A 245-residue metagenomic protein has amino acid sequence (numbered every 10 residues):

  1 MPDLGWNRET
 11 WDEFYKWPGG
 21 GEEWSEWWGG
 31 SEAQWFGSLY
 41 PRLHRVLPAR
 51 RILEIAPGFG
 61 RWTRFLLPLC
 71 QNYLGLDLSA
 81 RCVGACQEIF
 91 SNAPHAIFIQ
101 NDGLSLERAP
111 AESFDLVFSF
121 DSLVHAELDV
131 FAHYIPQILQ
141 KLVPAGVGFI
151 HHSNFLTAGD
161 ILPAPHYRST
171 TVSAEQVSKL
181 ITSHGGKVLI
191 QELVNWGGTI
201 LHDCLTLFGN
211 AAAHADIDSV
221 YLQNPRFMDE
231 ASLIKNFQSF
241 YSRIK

Functional and structural regions predicted by a protein language model:
M1-P48, F59-P110, A126-H133, Q137 (+1 more regions): Class I (Rossmann-like) S-adenosyl-L-methionine-dependent methyltransferase catalytic domain, capturing the SAM-binding
A56: Conserved S-adenosyl-L-methionine
S113: Short acidic/histidine-rich motifs immediately flanking catalytic phosphotransfer sites in two-component signaling
F118: A conserved beta-strand element that flanks and buttresses the S-adenosyl-L-methionine
D121-S122: Short catalytic micro-motifs in class I SAM-dependent methyltransferases
